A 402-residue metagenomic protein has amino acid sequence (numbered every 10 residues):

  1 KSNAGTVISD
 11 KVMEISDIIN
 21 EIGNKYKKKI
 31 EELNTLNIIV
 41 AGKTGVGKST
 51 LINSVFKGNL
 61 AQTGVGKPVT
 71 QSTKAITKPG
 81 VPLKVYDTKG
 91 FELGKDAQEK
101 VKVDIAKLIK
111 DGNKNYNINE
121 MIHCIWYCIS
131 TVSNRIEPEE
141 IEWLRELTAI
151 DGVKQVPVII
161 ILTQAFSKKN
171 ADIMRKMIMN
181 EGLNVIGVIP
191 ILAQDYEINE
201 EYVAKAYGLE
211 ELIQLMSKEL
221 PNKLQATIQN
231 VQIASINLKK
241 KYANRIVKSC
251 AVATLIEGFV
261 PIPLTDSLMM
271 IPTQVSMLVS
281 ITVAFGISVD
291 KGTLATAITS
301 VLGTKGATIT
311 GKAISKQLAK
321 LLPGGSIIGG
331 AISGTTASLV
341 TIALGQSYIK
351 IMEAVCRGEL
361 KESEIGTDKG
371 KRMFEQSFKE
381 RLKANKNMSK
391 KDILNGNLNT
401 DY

Functional and structural regions predicted by a protein language model:
S2-K95, F285-S288, V340, Q346 (+1 more regions): Conserved G1/Walker A P-loop phosphate-binding module
E14-I22, K154-I159, Q164-A226: Canonical P-loop GTPase G-domain recognition
N59, L93-G94, S133-I136, K169-N170 (+1 more regions): Conserved protein kinase catalytic core
K100-G187: Conserved C-terminal guanine-recognition region of P-loop GTPase G domains, centered on the G4
K176, I186-I189, S235-F259, E375 (+2 more regions): Basic/polar, acidic-poor N-terminal "presequence/leader" segments that form or can form short amphipathic helices
N199-E201, K218-L238, F259, P263-D266: C-terminal helical "lid" subdomain and adjoining coupling/linker elements of P-loop NTPases
K239-T310, L321-Y348: Small-residue-enriched, tightly packed secondary-structure blocks
G345-Y402: Hydrophobic alpha-helical transmembrane segments of membrane transport and translocation systems, primarily multi-pass
